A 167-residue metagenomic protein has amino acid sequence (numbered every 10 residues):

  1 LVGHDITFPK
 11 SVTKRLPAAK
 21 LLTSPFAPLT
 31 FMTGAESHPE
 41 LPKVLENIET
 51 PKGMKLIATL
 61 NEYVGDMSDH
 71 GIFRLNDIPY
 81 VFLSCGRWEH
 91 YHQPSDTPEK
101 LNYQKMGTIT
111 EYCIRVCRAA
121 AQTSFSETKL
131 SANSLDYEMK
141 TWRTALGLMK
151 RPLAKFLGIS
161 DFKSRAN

Functional and structural regions predicted by a protein language model:
L1-F82, N102-Y103: Metal-dependent peptidase/peptidase-like ectodomains
L1-G3, F8, I72, K105 (+2 more regions): Low-complexity, compositionally biased segments
K43, N47, G71, G107 (+2 more regions): Solvent-exposed, polar/charged alpha-helical surfaces in well-ordered, non-transmembrane soluble domains, broadly
M67-S68, L75-I78, W88, L130 (+1 more regions): Active-site lining segments that contact anionic ligands and/or coordinate catalytic metals
L83-R87: Beta->alpha turn/N-cap motifs
E89-K140: His/Asp/Glu-rich mid-to-C-terminal helical/loop segments that flank catalytic regions of hydrolases
S126-N167: Acidic, Ser/Thr-rich low-complexity intrinsically disordered segments
